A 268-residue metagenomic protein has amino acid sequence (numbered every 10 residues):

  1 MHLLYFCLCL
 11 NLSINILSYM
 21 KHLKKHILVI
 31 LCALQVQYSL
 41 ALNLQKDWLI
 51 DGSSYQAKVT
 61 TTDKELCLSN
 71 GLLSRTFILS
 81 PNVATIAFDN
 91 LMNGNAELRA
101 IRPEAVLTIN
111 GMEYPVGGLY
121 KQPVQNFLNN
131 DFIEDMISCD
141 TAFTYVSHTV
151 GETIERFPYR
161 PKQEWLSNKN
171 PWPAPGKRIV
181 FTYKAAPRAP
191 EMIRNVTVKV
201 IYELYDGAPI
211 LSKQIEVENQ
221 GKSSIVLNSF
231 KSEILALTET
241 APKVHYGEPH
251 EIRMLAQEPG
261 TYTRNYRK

Functional and structural regions predicted by a protein language model:
M1-N43: Bacterial Sec-dependent N-terminal signal peptides
L42-V59, K64-L68, L73, A87-K268: Polysaccharide-binding surfaces and accessory modules of carbohydrate-active proteins
R75-F77: Short, surface-exposed terminal/edge motifs of secreted or surface/virion proteins that either
